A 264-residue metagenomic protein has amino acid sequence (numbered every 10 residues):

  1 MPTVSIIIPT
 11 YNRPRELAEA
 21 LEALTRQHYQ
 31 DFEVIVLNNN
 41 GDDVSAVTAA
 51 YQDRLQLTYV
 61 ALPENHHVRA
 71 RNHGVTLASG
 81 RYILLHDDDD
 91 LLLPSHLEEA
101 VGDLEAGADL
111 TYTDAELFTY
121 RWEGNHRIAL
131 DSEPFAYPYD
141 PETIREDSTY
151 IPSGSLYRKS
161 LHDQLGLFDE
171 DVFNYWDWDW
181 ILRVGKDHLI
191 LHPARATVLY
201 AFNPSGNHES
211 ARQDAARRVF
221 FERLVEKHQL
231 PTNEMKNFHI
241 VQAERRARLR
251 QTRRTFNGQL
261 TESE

Functional and structural regions predicted by a protein language model:
M1, I151, L161, G166 (+4 more regions): C-terminal subregions of glycosyltransferases and related glycan-biosynthesis enzymes
M1-A23: N-proximal low-complexity "stem/linker" segments adjacent to membrane-targeting elements
L21-A61: Acidic donor-binding segment of Leloir-type glycosyltransferases
L62-A78: Glycine-rich, basic loop-to-helix element that forms the pyrophosphate-binding segment of sugar-nucleotide handling
I83: Short aromatic/hydrophobic "clamp" motif used to bind/position activated sugar donors
S95-R127: Conserved donor NDP-sugar-binding/catalytic core segment of glycosyltransferases
Y137-L156: A recurrent flexible, glycine/aromatic-enriched loop bordering the glycosyltransferase active site that acts as
F173-W180: Acidic donor-binding loop at a coil-to-helix junction in glycosyltransferase catalytic cores that engages
